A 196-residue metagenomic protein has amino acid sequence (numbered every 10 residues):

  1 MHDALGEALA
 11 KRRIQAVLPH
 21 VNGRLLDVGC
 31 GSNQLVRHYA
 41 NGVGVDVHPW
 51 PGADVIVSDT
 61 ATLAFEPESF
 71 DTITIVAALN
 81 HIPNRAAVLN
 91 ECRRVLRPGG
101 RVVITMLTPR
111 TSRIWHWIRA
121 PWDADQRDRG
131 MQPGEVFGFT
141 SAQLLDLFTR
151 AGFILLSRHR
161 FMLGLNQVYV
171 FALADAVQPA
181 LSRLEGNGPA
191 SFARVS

Functional and structural regions predicted by a protein language model:
L5-G23: Conserved alpha-helix/loop element of class I SAM-dependent methyltransferases that forms part of the SAM/SAH-binding
L26-T62: Class I SAM-dependent methyltransferase SAM/SAH-binding core
T74: A conserved beta-strand element that flanks and buttresses the S-adenosyl-L-methionine
A77-H81: Short catalytic micro-motifs in class I SAM-dependent methyltransferases
A86-P98: A short glycine-rich, Lys/Arg-flanked "PGG" loop and its adjoining helix->strand segment in the class I
V103-Q126: Conserved class I S-adenosyl-L-methionine
Q126-A142: Acceptor-substrate binding/catalytic loop of class I
A151-G152, H159-S196: Core SAM-dependent methyltransferase catalytic element
